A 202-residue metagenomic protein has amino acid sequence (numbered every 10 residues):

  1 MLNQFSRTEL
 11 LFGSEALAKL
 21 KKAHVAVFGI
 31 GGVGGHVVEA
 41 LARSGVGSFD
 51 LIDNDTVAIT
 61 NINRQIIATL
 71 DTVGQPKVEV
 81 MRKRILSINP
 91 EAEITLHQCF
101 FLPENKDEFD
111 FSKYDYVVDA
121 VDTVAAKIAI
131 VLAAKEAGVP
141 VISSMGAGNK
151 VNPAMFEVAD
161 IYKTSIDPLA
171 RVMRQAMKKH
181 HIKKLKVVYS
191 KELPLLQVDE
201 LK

Functional and structural regions predicted by a protein language model:
M1-A26: N-terminal charged helix/coil linker that caps or initiates catalytic domains
V27-G29, I52: Conserved N-terminal Rossmann-fold NAD(P)-binding element of oxidoreductases
V33-G34: Hydrophobic/small residue at the entry helix of a nucleotide-binding pocket
A42-S48, E136: Conserved S-adenosyl-L-methionine
V46, L51-N89: Glycine-rich phosphate-binding loop and adjoining beta1-alpha1-beta2 segment of Rossmann-like nucleotide-binding folds
Q98-F100: Conserved acidic residues
E104-Y114: Short amphipathic alpha-helix with an adjacent loop that forms part of the alpha/beta core around
Y116-V117, V121-K202: E1/E1-like adenylate-forming module used to activate ubiquitin-like modifiers and sulfur-carrier proteins
